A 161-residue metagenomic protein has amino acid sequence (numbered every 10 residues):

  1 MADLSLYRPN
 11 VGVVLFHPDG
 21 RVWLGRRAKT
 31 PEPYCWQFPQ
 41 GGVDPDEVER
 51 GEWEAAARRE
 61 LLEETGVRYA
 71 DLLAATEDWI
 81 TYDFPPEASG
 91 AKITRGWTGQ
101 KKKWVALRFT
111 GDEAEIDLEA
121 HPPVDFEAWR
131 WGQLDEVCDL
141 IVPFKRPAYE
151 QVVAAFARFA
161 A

Functional and structural regions predicted by a protein language model:
M1-V22, P39, V43-P45, R50 (+1 more regions): Conserved N-terminal beta-strand and adjoining loop/helix that marks the start of the Nudix/MutT-like hydrolase domain
S5-Y7, C35, T94-K101, H121-P123: A generic structural micro-feature
Y7, E49-W53, K145, Y149: Hydrophobic (often cysteine-bearing) scaffold residues that line and stabilize catalytic clefts of nucleotide/cofactor
H17-G20, A28, R108-E113, L134-D135: Short loop segments at secondary-structure junctions
R21-Y69, D78: Conserved Nudix-box catalytic region and its N-terminal flanking loop in Nudix hydrolases and closely related
P33-Q37, F126-A128, Q151: A short, polar/proline- and glycine-enriched secondary-structure boundary/capping micro-motif
D78-I116: Active-site-adjacent beta-strand/loop module that shapes the phosphate/pyrophosphate-binding cleft
K102-R108, E115-A148: NUDIX/MutT-family hydrolases
